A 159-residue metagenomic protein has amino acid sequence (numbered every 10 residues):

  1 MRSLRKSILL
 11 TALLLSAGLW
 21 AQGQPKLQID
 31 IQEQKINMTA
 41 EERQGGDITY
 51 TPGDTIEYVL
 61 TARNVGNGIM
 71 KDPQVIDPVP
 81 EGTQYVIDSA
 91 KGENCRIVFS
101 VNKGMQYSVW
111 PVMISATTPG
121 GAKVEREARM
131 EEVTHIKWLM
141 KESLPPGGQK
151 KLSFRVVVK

Functional and structural regions predicted by a protein language model:
M1-L9: Bacterial N-terminal signal peptides that target proteins for export
R2, W20-K159: Exported/extracytosolic protein signature
S16-G18: N-terminal signal peptide c-region/cleavage motif recognized by signal peptidases
